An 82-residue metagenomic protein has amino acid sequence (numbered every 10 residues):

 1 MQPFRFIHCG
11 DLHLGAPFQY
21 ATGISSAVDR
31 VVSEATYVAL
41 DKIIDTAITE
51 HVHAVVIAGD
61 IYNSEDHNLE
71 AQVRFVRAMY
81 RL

Functional and structural regions predicted by a protein language model:
M1-S26: Acidic, histidine-bearing metal-coordination/catalytic regions of metal-dependent phosphoesterases
I24-L82: Core catalytic region of metal-dependent phosphoesterases/phosphodiesterases, especially metallo-beta-lactamase-like
